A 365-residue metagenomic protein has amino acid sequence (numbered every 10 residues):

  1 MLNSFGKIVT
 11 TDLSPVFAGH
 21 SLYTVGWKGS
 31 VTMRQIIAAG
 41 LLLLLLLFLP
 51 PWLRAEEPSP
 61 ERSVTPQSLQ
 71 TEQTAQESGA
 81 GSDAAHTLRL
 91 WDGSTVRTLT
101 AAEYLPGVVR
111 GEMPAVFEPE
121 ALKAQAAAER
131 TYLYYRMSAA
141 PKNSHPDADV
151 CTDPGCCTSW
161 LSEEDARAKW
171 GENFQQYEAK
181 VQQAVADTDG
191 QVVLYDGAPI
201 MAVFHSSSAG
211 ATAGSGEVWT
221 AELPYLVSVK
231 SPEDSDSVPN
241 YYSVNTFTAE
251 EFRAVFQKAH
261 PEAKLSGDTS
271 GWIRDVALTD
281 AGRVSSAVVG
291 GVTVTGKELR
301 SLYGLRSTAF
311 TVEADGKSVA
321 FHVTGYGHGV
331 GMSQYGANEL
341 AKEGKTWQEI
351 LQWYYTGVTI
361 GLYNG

Functional and structural regions predicted by a protein language model:
L2-G365: Conserved, single-site charged/polar hotspot
